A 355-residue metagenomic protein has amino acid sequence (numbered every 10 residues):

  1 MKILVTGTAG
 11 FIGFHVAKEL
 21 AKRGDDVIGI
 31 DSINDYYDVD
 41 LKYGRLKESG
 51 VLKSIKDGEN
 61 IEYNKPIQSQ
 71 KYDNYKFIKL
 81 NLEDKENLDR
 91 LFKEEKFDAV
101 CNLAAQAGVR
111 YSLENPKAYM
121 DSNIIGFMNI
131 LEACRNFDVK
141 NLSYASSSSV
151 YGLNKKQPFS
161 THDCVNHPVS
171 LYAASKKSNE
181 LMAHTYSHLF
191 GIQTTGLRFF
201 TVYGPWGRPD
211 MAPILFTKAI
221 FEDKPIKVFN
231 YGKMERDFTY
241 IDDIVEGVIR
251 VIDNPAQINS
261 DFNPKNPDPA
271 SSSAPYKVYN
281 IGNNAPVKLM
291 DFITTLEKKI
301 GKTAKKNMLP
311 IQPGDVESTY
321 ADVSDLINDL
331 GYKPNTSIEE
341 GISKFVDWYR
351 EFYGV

Functional and structural regions predicted by a protein language model:
M1-V202, I252, Y332, F352: N-terminal Rossmann-like NAD(P)+-binding domain of SDR-like oxidoreductases, especially those catalyzing
K18-K22, Y37, L80, I220-V355: C-terminal substrate-binding subdomain of Rossmann-fold SDR/epimerase-dehydratase oxidoreductases
S32, V39-Y43, K155-Q157, G207-D210 (+3 more regions): Short aromatic-enriched loop/helix-cap "lid" or pocket-rim segments at secondary-structure transitions that line
S49, A183, F216, L326-I327: Structural element of the ATP-grasp superfamily
I67-S69, R110, T217-K218, P269-S271: Short secondary-structure boundary/capping segments
L171, N179, P209, L289 (+1 more regions): Conserved donor sugar-nucleotide recognition element shared by glycan-biosynthetic enzymes
S178, M182, Y186, F216 (+2 more regions): Hydrophobic alpha-helix immediately C-terminal to the catalytic Tyr-X-X-X-Lys motif of short-chain
